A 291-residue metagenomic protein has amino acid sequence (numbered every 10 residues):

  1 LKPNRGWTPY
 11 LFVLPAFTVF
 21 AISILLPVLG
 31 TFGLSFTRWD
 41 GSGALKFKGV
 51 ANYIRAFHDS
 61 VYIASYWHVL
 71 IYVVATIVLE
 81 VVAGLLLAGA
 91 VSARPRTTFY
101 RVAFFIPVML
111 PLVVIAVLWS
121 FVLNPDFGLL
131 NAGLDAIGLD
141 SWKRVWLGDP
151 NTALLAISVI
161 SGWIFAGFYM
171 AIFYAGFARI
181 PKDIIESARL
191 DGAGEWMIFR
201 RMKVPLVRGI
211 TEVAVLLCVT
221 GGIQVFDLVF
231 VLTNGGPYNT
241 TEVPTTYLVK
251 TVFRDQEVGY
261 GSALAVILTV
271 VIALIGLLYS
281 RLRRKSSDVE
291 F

Functional and structural regions predicted by a protein language model:
N4-F291: A structural signal for multi-pass alpha-helical bundles of membrane permease subunits that mediate small-molecule
